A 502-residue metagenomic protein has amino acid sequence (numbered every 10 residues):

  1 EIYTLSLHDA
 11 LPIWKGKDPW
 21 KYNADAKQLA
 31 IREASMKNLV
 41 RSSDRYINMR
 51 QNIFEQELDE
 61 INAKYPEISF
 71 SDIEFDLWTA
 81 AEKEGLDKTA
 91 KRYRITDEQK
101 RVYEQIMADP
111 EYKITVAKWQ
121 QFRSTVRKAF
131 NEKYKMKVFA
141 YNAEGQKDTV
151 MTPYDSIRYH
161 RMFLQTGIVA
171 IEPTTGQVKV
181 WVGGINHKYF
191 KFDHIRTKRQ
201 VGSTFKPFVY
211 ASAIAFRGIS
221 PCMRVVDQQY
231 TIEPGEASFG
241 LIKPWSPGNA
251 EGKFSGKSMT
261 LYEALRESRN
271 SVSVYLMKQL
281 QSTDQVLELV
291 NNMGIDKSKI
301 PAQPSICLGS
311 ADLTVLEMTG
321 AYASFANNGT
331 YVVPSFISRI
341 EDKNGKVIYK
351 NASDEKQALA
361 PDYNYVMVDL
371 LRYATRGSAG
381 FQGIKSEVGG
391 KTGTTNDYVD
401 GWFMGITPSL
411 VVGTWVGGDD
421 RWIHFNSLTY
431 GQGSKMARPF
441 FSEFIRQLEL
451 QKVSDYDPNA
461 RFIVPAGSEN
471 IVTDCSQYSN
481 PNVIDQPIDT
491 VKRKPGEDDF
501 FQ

Functional and structural regions predicted by a protein language model:
I2-L11: Short, small-residue-biased leader/transition segments that mark boundaries at the very start of proteins
K15-A24, L29-E172, Q177, W181-V182 (+4 more regions): A penicillin-recognizing enzyme superfamily signal
Y159-V178, F205, A211, A215-F216 (+3 more regions): C-terminal substrate/ligand-recognition segments
D193-E236, L241, R446: Active-site rim segments in enzyme catalytic domains, especially the processed small/beta chain of N-terminal
Q200, F208, S212, S220 (+8 more regions): Extracytoplasmic/secreted proteins, especially bacterial periplasmic and envelope-associated proteins
S212, F216-R217, P221, I232 (+9 more regions): A generic secondary-structure signal for well-formed alpha-helical elements
I219-T283, Y331, K343-Y373: Conserved catalytic neighborhood of penicillin-recognizing serine enzymes
F239-N249, K253, L280-G320, G329 (+1 more regions): Mid-domain, small-residue-enriched loop/turn segments at the edges of structured enzyme/sensor domains
